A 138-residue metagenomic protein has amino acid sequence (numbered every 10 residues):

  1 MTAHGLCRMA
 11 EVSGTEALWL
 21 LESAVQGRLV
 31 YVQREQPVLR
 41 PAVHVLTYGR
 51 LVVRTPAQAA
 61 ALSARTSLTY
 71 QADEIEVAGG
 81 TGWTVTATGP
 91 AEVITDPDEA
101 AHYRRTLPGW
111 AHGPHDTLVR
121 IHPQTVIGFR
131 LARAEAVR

Functional and structural regions predicted by a protein language model:
M1-L21: Extreme N-terminal tail/first-helix region
E22-Q26, A64-R65: A short, compositionally biased
A24-P56: Short beta-strand segments
E35, A59-A61, E135: Short, surface-exposed beta-strand-loop junctions and turns on beta-sheet-rich folds
R50-V52, R120, I127: General beta-strand recognition
P56-T117, P123: Short, structured beta-strand-loop surface elements
F129-L131: Short helix/loop capping segments that flank catalytic or ligand/cofactor-binding pockets
